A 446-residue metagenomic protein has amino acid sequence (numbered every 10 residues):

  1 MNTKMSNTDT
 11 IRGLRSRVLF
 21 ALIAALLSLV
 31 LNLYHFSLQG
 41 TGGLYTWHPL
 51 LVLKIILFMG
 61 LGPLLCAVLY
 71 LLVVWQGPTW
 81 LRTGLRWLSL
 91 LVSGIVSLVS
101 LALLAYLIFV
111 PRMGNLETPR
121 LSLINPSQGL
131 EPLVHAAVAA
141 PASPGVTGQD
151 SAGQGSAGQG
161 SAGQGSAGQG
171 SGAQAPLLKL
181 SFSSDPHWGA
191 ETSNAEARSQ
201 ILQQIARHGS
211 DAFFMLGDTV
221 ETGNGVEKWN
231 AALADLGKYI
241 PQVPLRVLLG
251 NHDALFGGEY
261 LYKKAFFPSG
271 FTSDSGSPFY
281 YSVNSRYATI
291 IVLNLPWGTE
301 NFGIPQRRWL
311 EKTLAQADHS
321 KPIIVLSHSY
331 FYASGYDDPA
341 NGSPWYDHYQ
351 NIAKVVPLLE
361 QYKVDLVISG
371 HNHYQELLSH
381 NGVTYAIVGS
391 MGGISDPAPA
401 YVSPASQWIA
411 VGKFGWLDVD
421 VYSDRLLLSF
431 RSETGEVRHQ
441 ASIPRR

Functional and structural regions predicted by a protein language model:
M1-E131, S143-V146, S151-A152, S156 (+2 more regions): Non-catalytic terminal accessory segments
G13, R17, A21, G40 (+2 more regions): A short C-terminal boundary segment appended to hydrolase-like catalytic domains
P111-G148, V226-I323, D338-L366, Y374-Y422: Extended active-site neighborhood of metal-dependent phosphoesterases/phosphodiesterases
G172-H208: An acidic-aromatic substrate-binding cleft motif
D185, G217-D218, G250-N251, H328 (+1 more regions): Active-site glycine-centered loops adjacent to acidic/histidine catalytic or metal-binding residues that shape
I201-T222, D365: Active-site metal-binding motif and surrounding structural segment of the metallo-beta-lactamase
V220, A317-Y336: Short acidic, glycine-rich surface-loop motifs adjacent to enzyme active sites
